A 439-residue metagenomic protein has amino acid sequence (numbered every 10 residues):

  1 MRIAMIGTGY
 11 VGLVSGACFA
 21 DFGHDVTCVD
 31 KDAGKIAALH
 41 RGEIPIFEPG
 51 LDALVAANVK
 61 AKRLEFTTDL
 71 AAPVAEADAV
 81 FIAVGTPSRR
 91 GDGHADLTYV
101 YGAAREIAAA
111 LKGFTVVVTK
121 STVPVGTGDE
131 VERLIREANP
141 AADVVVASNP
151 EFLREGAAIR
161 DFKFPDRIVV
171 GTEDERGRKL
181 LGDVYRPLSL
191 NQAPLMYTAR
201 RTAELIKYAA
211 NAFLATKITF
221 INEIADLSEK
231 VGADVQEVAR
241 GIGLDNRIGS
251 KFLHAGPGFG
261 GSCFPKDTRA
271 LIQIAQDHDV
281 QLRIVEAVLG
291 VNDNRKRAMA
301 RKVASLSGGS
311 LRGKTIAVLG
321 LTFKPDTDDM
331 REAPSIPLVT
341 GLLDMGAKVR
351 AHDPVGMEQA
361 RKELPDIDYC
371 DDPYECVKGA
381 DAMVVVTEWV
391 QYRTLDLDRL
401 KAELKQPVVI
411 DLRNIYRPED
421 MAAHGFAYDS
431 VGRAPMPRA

Functional and structural regions predicted by a protein language model:
M1-A439: Structural/interface elements that position substrates and couple domains in central-metabolism enzymes
